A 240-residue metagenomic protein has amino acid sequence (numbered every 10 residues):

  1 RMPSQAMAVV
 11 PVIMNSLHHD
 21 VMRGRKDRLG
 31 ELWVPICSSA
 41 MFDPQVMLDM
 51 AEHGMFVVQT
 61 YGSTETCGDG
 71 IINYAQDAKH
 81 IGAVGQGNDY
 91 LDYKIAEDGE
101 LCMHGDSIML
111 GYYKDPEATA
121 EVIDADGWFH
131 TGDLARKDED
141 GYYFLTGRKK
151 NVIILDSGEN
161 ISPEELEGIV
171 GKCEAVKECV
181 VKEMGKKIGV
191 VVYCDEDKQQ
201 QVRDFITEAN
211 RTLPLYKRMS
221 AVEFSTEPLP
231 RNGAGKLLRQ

Functional and structural regions predicted by a protein language model:
R1-M2, P11, I161-L166: ATP-dependent adenylate-forming carboxylate-activation enzymes
Q5-V9, H18-K79, K177: Gly/Ser/Thr-rich phosphate-binding loop
I36-S38, I95-A96, M103-H104, D124-A125 (+3 more regions): Thr-Gly-centered strand-to-loop micro-motif
S39, G62, G85, D133 (+1 more regions): Active-site glycine-centered loops adjacent to acidic/histidine catalytic or metal-binding residues that shape
L48-G99, S107-L110, A120, A125-W128: Conserved ATP-binding loop and adjacent catalytic segment of the adenylate-forming AMP-binding
I95, G105, L110-G111, L134-K217: AMP-binding/adenylate-forming catalytic core of the ANL superfamily
L101, Y143-L145, L237: Hydrophobic "anchor" residues
S225-Q240: Flexible lysine-rich "adenylation lid" loop at the C-terminal edge of ANL adenylation domains
